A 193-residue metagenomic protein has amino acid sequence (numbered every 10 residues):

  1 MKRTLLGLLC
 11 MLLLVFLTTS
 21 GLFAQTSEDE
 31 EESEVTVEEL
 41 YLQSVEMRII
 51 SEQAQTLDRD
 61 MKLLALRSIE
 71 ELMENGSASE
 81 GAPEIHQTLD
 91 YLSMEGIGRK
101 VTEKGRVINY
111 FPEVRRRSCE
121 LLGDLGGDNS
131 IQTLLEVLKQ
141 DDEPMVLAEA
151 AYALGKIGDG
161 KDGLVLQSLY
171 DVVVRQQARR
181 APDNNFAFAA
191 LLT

Functional and structural regions predicted by a protein language model:
M1-C10: Bacterial N-terminal signal peptides that target proteins for export
L6, S20-G21: Serine/threonine-rich, low-complexity intrinsically disordered segments
L9-T18: Bacterial N-terminal signal peptides
L22-T26: Boundary at the C-terminal end of the N-terminal hydrophobic targeting segment
D29-L40, R59-S79, K104-I108, P112-G127 (+3 more regions): Structural detector for internal amphipathic alpha-helices that build alpha-solenoid repeat scaffolds
E34-Q53, N75-K104, G127-K139, D159-Q177: Amphipathic alpha-helical scaffolding segments comprising HEAT/armadillo-like alpha-solenoid repeats
T56: A short, amphipathic alpha-helix used for macromolecular contacts
P144: Peptidyl-prolyl cis-trans isomerase
